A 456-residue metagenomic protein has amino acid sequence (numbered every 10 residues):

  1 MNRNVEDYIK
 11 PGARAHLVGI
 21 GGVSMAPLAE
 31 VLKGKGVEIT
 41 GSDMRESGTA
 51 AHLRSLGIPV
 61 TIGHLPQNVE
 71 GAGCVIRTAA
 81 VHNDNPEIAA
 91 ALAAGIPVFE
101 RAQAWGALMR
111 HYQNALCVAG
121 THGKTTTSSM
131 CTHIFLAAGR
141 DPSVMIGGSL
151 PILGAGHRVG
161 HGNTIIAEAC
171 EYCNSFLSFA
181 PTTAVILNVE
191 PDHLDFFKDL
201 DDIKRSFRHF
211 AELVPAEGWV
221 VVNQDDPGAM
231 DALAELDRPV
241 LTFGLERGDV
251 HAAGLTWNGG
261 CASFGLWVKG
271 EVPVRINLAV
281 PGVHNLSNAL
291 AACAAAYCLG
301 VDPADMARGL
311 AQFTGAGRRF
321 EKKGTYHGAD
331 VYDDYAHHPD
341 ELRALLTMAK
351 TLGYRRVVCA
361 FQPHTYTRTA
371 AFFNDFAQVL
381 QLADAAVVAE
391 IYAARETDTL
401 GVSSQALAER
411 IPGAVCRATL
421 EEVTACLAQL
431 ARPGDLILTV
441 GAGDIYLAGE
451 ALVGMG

Functional and structural regions predicted by a protein language model:
M1-A104, P227, H251-G254, P281: N-terminal leader/targeting and accessory segments in enzymes
R3-H16, S24, L28-V31, K35 (+3 more regions): Nucleotide phosphate-binding/pyrophosphate-handling subdomain across enzymes that bind or process nucleotide phosphates
V31-G34, R54, N68, A79-Q224 (+4 more regions): Phosphate-binding loop of NTP-binding sites
V37-M44, W219-Q224, V358-Q362, A383-A393: Short internal beta-strands
S42-D43, T61-H64, F99-G106, V144-G148 (+4 more regions): Beta-strand->loop->alpha-helix junctions that form or flank phosphate-binding loops in nucleotide-handling enzymes
V69-C74, N163, P433-D435: Short acidic/histidine-rich motifs immediately flanking catalytic phosphotransfer sites in two-component signaling
A377-P433: C-terminal helical cap/extension that packs against the catalytic core of soluble nucleotide-cofactor enzymes
